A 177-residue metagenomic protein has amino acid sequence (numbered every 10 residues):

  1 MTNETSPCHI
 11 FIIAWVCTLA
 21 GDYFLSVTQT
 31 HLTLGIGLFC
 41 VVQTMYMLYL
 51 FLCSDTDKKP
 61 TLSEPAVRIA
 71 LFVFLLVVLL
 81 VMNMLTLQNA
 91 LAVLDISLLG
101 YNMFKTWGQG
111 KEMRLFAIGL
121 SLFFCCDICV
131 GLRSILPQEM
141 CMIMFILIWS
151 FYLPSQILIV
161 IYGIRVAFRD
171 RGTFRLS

Functional and structural regions predicted by a protein language model:
M1-S177: Polytopic alpha-helical membrane-helix bundles and their juxtamembrane interface segments in multi-pass membrane
